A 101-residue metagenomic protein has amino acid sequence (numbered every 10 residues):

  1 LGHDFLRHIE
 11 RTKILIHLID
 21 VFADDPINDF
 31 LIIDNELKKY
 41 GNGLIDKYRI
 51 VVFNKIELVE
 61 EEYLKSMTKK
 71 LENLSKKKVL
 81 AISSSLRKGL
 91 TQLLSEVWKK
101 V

Functional and structural regions predicted by a protein language model:
L1-H8, K38-G41: Conserved alpha-helical scaffold flanking the Walker A/P-loop in AAA+ ATPase domains
F5, I33, N54, L93: Conserved RecA-like P-loop NTPase ATPase core
R11-I32, G43-I50, I56-Y63, R87: Conserved Switch II/interswitch segment of TRAFAC-class P-loop GTPases
I32-I33, K38: ATP-dependent NMP and nucleoside kinases share a basic, alpha-helical "lid"
Y40-L44, N73-S75: Short helix-capping segments at alpha-helix termini
I50, E57-V101: Canonical P-loop GTPase G-domain recognition
